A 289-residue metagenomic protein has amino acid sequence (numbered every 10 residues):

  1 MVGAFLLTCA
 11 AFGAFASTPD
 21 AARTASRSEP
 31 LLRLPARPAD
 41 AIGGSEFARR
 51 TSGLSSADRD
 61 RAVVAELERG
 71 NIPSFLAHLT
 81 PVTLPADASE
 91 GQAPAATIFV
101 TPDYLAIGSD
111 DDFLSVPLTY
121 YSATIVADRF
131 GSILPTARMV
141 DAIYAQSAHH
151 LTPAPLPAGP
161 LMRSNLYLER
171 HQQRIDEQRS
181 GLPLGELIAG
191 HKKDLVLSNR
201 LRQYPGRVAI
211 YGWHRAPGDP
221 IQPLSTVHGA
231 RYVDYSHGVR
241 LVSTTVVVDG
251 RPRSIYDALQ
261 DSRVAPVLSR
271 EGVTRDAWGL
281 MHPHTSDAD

Functional and structural regions predicted by a protein language model:
V2-G13: Bacterial N-terminal signal peptides
G13-A16, A21: Boundary at the C-terminal end of the N-terminal hydrophobic targeting segment
L54-A57, P73-L76, G91, F113-Y121 (+2 more regions): Soluble non-cytosolic domains of exported or imported proteins
R69-T101: Conserved oxyanion/phosphate-binding beta-strand-loop segments in alpha/beta enzyme cores
I107-V116, R129-F130, V227-H228: Second-shell loop/turn segments in exported
Y120-P183, L241: Conserved hydrophobic ligand-interaction patch in extracellular adhesion modules
L182-D249: Catalytic cores and adjacent binding grooves of peptidoglycan-active enzymes
Y232-D289: Low-complexity, Gly/Ser/Thr/Pro-rich intrinsically disordered linker/tail segments
